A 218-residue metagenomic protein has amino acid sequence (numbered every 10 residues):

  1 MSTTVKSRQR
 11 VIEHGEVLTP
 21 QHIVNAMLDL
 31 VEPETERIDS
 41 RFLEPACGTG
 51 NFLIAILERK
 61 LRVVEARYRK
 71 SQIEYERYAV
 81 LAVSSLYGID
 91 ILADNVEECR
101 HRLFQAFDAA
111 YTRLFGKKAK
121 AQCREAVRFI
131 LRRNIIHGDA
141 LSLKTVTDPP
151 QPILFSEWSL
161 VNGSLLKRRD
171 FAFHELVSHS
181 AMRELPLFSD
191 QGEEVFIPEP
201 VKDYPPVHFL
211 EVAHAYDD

Functional and structural regions predicted by a protein language model:
S2-D218: SAM-dependent methyltransferase catalytic region
